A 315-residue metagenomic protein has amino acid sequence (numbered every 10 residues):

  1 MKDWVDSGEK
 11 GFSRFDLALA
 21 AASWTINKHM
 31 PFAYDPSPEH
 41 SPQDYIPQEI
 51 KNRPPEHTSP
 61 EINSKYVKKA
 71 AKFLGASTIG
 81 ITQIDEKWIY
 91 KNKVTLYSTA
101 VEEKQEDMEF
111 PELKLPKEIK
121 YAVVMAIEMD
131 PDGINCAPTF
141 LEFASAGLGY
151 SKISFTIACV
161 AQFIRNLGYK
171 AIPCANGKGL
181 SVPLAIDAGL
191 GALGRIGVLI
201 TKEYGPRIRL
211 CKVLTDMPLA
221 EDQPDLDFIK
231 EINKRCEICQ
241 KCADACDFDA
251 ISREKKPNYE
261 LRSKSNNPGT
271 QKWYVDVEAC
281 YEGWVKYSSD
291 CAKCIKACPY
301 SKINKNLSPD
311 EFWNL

Functional and structural regions predicted by a protein language model:
M1-T82, E86, Y90-L96, K296 (+2 more regions): Iron-sulfur (Fe-S) cluster-binding modules
K68-K69, L74-K302, D310-L315: Catalytic cores of enzyme domains
